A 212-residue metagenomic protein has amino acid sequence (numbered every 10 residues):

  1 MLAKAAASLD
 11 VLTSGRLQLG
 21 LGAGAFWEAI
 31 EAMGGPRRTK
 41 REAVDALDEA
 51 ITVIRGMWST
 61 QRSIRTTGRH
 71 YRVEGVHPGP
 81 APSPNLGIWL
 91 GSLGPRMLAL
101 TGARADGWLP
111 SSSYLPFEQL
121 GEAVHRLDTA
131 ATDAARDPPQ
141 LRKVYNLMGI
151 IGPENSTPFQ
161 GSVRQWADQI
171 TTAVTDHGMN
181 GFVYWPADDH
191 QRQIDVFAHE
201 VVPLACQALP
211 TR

Functional and structural regions predicted by a protein language model:
M1-R212: Active-site-adjacent structural elements that line small-molecule/cofactor binding pockets in enzymes
